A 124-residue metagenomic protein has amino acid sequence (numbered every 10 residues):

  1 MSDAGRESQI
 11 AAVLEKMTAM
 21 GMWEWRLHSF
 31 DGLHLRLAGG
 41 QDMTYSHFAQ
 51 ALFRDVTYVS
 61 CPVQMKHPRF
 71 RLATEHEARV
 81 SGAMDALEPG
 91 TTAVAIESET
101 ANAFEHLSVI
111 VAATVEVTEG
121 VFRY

Functional and structural regions predicted by a protein language model:
M1-Y124: Surface-exposed, interaction-prone regions used to assemble/regulate multi-protein complexes
